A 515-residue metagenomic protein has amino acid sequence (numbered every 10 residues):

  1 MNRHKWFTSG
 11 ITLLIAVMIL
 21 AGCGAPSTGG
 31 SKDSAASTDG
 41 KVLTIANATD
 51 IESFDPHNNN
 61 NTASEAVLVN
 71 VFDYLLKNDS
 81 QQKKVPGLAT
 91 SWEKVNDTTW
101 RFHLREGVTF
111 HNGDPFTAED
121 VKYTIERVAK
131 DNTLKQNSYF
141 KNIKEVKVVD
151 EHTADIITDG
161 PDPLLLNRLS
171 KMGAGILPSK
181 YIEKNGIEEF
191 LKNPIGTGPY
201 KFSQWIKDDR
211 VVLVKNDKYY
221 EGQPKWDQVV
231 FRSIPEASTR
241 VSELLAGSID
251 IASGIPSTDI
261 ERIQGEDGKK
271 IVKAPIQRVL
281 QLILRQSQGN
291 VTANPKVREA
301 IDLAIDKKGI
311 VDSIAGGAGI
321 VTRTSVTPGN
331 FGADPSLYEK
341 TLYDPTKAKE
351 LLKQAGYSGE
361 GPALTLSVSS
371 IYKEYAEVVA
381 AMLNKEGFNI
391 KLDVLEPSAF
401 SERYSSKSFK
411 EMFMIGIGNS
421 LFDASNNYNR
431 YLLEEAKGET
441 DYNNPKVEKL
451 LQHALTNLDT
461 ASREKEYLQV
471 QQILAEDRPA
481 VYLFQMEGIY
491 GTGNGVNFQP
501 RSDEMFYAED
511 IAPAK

Functional and structural regions predicted by a protein language model:
A46-V95, E126, I195, G491 (+1 more regions): N-terminal lobe/hinge region of extracytoplasmic solute-binding protein
K83, S170-P224, Q228, E350: Gly/Pro-rich hinge or "lid" segments in bacterial periplasmic/extracellular proteins
T90-T133, V149, D155, V291-A293: Aromatic- and charge-enriched surface segment that lines or borders ligand/interaction sites
E93, R101, S138-Y181: Surface-exposed binding/hinge segments that line and control ligand-binding clefts or catalytic entry sites
A118-T124, E151-I157, G198-P199, W226-Q228 (+4 more regions): Alpha-helical secondary-structure segments
I206, I305-A333, I371-A380, E402-K515: Detector for C-terminal structural segments
D217-R262, N389: Ligand-site clamp/hinge motif
I320-Q354: Structural transition elements
